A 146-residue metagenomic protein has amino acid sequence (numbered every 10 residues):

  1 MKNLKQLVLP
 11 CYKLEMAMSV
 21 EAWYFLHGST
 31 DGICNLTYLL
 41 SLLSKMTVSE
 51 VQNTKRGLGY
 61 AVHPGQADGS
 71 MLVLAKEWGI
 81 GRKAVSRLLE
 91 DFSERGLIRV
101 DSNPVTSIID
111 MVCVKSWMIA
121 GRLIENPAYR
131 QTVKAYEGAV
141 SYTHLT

Functional and structural regions predicted by a protein language model:
M1-L72: Short recognition helix of helix-turn-helix/winged-helix DNA-binding domains
L43, T47, G79, S116: Residue-level marker of positions within ordered structural domains that often coincide with functionally constrained
V48-D110: Winged helix-turn-helix DNA-binding recognition segment
P104-I124: Short, cationic-aromatic polyanion-contact patches
W117-G138: Short, amphipathic alpha-helical interaction segments positioned at domain boundaries
T143-T146: Conserved small/polar residues in nucleotide/adenosyl-binding loops
